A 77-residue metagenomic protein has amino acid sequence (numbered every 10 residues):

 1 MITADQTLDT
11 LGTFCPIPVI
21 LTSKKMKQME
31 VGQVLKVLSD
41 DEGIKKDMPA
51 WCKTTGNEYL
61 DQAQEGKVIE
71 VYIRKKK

Functional and structural regions predicted by a protein language model:
I2-L11: Short amphipathic
Q6, L35, I69-V71: Conserved beta-strand core positions
L11, L38, Q62-A63: Solvent-exposed beta-strand sheet faces enriched in polar/charged residues
P16, L21-E58: Amphipathic, hydrophobic secondary-structure cores in small proteins
P49-K77: C-terminal structural segments of small proteins and small subunits
